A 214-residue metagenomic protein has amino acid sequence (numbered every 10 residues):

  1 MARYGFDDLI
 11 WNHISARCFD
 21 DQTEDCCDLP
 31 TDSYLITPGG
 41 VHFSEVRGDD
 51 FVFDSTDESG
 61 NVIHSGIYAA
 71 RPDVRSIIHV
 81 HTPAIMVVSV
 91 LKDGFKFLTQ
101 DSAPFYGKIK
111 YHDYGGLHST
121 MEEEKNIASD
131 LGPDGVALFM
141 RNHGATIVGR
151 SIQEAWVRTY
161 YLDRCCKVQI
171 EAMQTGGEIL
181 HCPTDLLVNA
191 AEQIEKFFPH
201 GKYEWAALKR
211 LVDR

Functional and structural regions predicted by a protein language model:
M1-R214: Glycine-rich flexible loops
